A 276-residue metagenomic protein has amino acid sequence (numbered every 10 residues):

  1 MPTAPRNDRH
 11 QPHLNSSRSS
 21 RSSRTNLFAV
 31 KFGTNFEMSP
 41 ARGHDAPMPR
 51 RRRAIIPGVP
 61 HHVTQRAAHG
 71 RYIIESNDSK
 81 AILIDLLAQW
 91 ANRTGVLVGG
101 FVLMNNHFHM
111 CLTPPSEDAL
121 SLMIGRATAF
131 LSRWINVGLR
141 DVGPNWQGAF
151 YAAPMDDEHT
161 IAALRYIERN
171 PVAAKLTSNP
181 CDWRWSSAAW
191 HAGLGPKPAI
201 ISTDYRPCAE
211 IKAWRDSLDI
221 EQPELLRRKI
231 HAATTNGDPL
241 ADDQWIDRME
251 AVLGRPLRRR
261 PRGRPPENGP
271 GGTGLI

Functional and structural regions predicted by a protein language model:
M1-M104, T113-I276: Short Pro-Cys-Gly-centered "Cys-loop" motif that presents a nucleophilic cysteine in a tight turn
